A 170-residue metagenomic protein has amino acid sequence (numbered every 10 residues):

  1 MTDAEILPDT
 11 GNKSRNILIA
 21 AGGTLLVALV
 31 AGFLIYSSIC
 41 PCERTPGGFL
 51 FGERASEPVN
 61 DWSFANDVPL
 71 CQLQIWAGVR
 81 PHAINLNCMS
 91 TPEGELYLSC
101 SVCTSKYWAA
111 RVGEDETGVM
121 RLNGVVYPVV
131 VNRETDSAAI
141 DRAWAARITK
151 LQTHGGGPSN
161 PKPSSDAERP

Functional and structural regions predicted by a protein language model:
M1-R15: N-terminal Lys/Arg-rich, disordered targeting/topogenic segments
G11-A20, E168-R169: Membrane-anchoring alpha-helices and their flanking helix-loop junctions
K13-R15, L25, D136: Generic alpha-helix initiation/capping and coil-helix boundary signal
L18-Y36: Hydrophobic membrane-insertion alpha-helices, especially the h-region of bacterial N-terminal signal peptides
Y36-H82: Short, conserved active-site entrance elements at the starts or edges of catalytic domains
N66, P92, S164-E168: Short, surface-exposed loop and linker segments with low hydrophobicity and enrichment for Pro/Ser/Thr
D67-C103, R121, P128-V130: Short beta-strand segments
C103-P170: Short, structured beta-strand-loop surface elements
